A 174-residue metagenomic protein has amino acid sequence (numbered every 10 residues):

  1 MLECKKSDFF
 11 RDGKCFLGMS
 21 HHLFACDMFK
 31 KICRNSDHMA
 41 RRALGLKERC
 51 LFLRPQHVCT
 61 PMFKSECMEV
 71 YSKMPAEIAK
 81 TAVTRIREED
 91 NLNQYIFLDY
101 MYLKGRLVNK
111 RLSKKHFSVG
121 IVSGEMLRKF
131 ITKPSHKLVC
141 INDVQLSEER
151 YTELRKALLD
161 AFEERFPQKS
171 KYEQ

Functional and structural regions predicted by a protein language model:
M1-Q174: ER/Golgi luminal nucleotide-sugar-dependent glycosyltransferases, focusing on the catalytic module
